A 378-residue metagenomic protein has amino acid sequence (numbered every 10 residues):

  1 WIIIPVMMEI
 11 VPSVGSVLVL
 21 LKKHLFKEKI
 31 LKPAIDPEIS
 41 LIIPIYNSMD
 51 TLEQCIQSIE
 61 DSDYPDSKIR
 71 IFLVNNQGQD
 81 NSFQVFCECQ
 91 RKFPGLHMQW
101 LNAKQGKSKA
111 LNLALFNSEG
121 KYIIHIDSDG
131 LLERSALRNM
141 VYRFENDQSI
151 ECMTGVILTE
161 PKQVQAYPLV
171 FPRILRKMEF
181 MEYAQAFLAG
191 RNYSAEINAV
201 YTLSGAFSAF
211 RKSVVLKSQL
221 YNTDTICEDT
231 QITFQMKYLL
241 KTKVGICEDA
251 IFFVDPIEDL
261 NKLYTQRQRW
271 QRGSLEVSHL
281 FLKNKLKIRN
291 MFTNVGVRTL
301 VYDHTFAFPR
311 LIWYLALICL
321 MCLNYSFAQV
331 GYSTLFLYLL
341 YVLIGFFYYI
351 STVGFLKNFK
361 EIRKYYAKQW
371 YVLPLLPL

Functional and structural regions predicted by a protein language model:
W1-I2, L18-H24, I30-A34, D303-L378: Membrane-embedded multi-pass helical conduit in multi-pass membrane proteins, especially envelope-biosynthetic
W1-Q57: N-proximal low-complexity "stem/linker" segments adjacent to membrane-targeting elements
P37-S40, R70, Q231: Cell-envelope/extracellular polymer assembly enzymes that use nucleotide-activated donors
Q57-K68: Short, acidic, metal-binding catalytic loop of nucleotide-sugar glycosyltransferases
N75-Q84, A103-Q105: A conserved acidic beta->alpha catalytic loop
F93, W100, S108-A110, R134-Q219 (+4 more regions): Long helical/loop segments within the catalytic core of UDP-sugar-dependent glycosyltransferases, especially the large
I123: Short aromatic/hydrophobic "clamp" motif used to bind/position activated sugar donors
D224, F234-F252: Catalytic donor-sugar/metal-binding loop of nucleotide-sugar-dependent glycosyltransferases
